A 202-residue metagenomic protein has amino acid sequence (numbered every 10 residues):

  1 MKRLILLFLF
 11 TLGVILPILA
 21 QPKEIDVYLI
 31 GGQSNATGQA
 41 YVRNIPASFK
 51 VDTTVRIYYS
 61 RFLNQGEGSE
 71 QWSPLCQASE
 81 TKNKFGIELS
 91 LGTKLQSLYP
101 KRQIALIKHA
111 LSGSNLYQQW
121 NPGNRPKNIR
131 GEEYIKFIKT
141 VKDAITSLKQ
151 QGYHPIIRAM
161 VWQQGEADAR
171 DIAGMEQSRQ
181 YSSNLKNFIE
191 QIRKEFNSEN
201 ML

Functional and structural regions predicted by a protein language model:
M1-P22: Bacterial Sec-dependent N-terminal signal peptides
Q21-L202: Cell-envelope and extracellular/periplasmic
